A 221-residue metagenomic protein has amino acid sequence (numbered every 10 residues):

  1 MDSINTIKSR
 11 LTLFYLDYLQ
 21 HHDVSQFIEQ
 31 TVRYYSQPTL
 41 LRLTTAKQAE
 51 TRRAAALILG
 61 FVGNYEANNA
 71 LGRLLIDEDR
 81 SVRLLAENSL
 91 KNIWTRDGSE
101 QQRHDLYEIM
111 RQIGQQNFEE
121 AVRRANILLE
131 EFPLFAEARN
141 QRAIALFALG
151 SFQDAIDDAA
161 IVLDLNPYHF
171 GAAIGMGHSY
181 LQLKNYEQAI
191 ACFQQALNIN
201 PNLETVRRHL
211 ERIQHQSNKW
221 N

Functional and structural regions predicted by a protein language model:
D2-R10, Q30-T45, N64-I76, S99-L106 (+2 more regions): Amphipathic alpha-helical scaffolding segments comprising HEAT/armadillo-like alpha-solenoid repeats
T45, I76, T95, L129-E130 (+2 more regions): Conserved structural position within tetratricopeptide repeats
A49, Q102, A136-E137, F170-G171 (+1 more regions): Helix-start (N-cap) detector for alpha-helical repeat units in TPR-like alpha-solenoids, especially tetratricopeptide
F61, N92-R96, G114, A148 (+2 more regions): Register position in tetratricopeptide repeats
E66, Q101-Q102, Q116-R123, L149-I161 (+2 more regions): Structural signature of tandem alpha-helical TPR/SEL1-like repeats, specifically the intra-repeat loop/turn
